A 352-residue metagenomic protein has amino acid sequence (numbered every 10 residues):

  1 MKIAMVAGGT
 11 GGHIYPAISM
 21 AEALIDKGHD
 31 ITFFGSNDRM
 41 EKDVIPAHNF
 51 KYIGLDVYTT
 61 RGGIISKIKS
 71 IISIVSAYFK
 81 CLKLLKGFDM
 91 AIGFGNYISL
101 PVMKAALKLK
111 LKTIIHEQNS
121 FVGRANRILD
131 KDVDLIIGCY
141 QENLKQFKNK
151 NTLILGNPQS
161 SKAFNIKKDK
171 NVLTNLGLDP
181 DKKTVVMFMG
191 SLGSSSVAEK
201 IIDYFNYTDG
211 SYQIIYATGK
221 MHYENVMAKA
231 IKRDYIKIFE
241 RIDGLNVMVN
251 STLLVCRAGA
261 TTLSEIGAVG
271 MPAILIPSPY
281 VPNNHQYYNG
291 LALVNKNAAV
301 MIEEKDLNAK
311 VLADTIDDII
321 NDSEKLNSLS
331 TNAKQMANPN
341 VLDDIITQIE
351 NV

Functional and structural regions predicted by a protein language model:
K2, D30, M40, L107-K168: Active-site-proximal region of nucleotide-activated glycan assembly enzymes, centered on histidine/acidic-rich loops
I3-G8, I25-S73, L155, E303-K305: Conserved nucleotide-sugar phosphate-binding/catalytic loop shared by glycosyltransferases and other
R39, D43-H48, F164, K168-N171 (+4 more regions): Donor-nucleotide binding loops and adjacent catalytic segments primarily of GT-B fold Leloir glycosyltransferases
R39-D43, M90-L109: An aromatic- and histidine-rich active-site surface loop
G63-M90, L100, K108: An amphipathic, basic-hydrophobic alpha-helix
F88-M90, K237, V249-S264, M271-P272: Acidic donor-binding loop of glycosyltransferase active sites
T174, D318, K325-P339: A short, well-ordered alpha-helix in the C-terminal region of glycosyltransferases
N338-V352: C-terminal alpha-helical cap of glycosyltransferases
